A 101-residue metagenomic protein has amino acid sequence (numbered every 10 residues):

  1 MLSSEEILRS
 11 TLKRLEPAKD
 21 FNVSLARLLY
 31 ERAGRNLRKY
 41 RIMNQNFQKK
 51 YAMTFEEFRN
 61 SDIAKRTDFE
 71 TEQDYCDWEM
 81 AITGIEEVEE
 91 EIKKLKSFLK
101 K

Functional and structural regions predicted by a protein language model:
L2: Accessory terminal regions of nucleic-acid processing enzymes
E5-Y30: Short, charge-rich amphipathic alpha-helices with coiled-coil/heptad character
E16, K96-K101: Short acidic DE-rich linear segments
K19-N22, A26, A33, A64-T67 (+2 more regions): Amphipathic alpha-helical coiled-coil segments and their boundaries
A26, Y30-Y40, N44-F47, A81-V88 (+1 more regions): Amphipathic alpha-helical coiled-coil segments
N46-T71: Short E/K-rich amphipathic alpha-helical oligomerization segments
R59, C76-E79: Generic structural signal for individual residues within well-ordered alpha-helical segments across diverse proteins
